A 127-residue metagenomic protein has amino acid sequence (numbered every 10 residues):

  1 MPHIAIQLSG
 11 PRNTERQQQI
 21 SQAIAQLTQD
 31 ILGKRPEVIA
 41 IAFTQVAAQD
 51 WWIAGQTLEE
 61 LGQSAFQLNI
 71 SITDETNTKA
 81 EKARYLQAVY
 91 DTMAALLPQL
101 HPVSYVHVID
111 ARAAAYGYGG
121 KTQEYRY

Functional and structural regions predicted by a protein language model:
M1-Y127: A domain-level signal for the structural core that forms small-molecule/cofactor-binding pockets and catalytic centers
